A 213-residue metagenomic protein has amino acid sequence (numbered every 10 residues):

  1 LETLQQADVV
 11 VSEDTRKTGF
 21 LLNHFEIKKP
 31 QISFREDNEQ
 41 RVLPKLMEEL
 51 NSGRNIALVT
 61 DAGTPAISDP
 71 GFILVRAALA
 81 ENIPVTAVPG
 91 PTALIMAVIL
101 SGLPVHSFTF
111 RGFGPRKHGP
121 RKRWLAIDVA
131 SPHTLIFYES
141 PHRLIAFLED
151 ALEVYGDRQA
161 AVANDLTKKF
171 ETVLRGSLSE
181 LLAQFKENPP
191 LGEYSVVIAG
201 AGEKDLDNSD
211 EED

Functional and structural regions predicted by a protein language model:
L1-E36: Glycine-rich, flexible N-terminal cofactor/catalytic loop recognition
L4-V10, N82-T86, H133-L135: Short active-site oxyanion
R16-T18, G63-T64, A93, R143 (+1 more regions): Alpha-helix capping/helix-boundary segments
S33-Q40, G114-K117: Conserved helicase motor
L43-T92: Glycine/small-residue-rich loop that forms an oxyanion/phosphate-binding "nest" at active or ligand-binding sites
R54, H133-D213: A contiguous loop/helix-start segment that scaffolds small-molecule binding in enzyme catalytic cores
I73-S131: Class I SAM-dependent methyltransferase SAM-binding "motif I" and its flanking Rossmann-like core
